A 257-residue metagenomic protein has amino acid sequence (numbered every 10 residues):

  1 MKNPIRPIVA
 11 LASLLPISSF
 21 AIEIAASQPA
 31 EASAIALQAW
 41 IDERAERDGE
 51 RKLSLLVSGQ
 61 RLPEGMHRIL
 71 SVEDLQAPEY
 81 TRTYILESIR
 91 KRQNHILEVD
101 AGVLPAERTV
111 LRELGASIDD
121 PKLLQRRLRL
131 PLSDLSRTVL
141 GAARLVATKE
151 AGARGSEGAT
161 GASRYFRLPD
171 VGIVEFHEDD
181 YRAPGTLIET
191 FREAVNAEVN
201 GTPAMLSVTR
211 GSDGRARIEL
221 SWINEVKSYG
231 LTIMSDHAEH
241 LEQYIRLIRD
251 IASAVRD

Functional and structural regions predicted by a protein language model:
K2-V9: Bacterial N-terminal signal peptides that target proteins for export
A10-S18: Bacterial N-terminal signal peptides
L15, L206-T209, S253: Charged, amphipathic alpha-helical interaction segments
S18-Q28: Bacterial Sec-dependent signal peptides at the C-terminal "C-region" and cleavage site
Q28-E219, I223-E225: Short, solvent-exposed recognition patches
G230-D257: Surface-exposed amphipathic alpha-helical segments
